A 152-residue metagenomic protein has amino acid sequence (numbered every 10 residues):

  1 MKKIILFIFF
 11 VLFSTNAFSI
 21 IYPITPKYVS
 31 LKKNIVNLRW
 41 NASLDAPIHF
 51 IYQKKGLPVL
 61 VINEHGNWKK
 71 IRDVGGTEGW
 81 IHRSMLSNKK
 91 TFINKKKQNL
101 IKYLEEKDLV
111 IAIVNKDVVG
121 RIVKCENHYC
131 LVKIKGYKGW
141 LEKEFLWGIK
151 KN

Functional and structural regions predicted by a protein language model:
M1-I4: Positively charged n-region of N-terminal signal peptides that target proteins for export
L6-I8: Sec-dependent N-terminal signal peptides
V11: Arg/Lys-rich, low-complexity, intrinsically disordered N-terminal tails that contact nucleic acids
S14-N16: N-terminal signal peptide c-region/cleavage motif recognized by signal peptidases
F18-W40, I51-K55, I62-L104, L109-V118 (+3 more regions): SH3-family beta-barrel domains
